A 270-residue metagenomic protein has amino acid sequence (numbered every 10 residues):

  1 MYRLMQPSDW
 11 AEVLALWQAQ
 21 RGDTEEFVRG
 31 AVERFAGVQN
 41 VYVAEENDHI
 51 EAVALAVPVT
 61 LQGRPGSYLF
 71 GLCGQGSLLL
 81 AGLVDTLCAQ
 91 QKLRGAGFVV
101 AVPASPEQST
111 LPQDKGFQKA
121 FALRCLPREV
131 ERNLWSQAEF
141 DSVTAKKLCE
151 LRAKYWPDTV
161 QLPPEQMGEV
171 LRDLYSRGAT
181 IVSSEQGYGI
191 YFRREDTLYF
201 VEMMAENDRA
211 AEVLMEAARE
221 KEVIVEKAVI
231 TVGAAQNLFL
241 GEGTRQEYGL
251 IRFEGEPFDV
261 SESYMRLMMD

Functional and structural regions predicted by a protein language model:
P7-A19, V143-Y155, V260-E262: A short, well-structured alpha-helix characteristic of acyl/acetyltransferase catalytic modules
W10, A15-L61, K154-T180: Active-site rim helix/loop that mediates acceptor-substrate recognition in acyltransferases
V43, D48-P58, G66-C73, S183-Y199: Conserved beta-strand in the GNAT
G74-Q91, D114, D208-E220: Conserved acetyl-CoA-binding loop-helix of GNAT-fold acetyltransferases
Q90-A104, V223-G233: Conserved GNAT acetyl-CoA-binding A-motif
Q113-W135, E202-D208, A218-E220, I224-D270: Active-site/acyl-donor-binding loops of N-acyltransferases
D114-Y199: Amide-forming acyltransferase catalytic core, primarily the GNAT-like/NAT-type and related acyltransferase folds
G178-F192, D196-E220, E226-I230: Flexible loop/N-cap segments at domain edges
